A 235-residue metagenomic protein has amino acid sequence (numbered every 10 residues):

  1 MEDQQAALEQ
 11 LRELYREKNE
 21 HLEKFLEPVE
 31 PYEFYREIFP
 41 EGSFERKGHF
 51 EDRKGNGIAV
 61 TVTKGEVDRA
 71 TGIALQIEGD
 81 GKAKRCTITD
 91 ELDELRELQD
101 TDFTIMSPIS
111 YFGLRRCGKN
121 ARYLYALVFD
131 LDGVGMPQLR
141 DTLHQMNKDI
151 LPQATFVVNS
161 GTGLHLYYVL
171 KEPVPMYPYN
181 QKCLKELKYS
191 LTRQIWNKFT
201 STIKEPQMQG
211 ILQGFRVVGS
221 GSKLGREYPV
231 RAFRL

Functional and structural regions predicted by a protein language model:
M1-A126: DNA replication initiation on ssDNA origins
A74, K171-V174: Short regulatory "switch" loops immediately downstream of catalytic or recognition motifs within protein catalytic
R115-G135, V174-L235: DNA replication initiation modules
M136-I150: Short amphipathic alpha-helix segments
L139-T142, L166-V169, Y177-P178: Short, conserved acidic/polar surface loops in the N-terminal third of protein domains
P152-V157: A short linear hydrophobic-aromatic micro-motif
V158-K171: Short, conserved phosphate-binding/catalytic loop or strand-edge motifs used in phosphoryl-/nucleotidyl-transfer
